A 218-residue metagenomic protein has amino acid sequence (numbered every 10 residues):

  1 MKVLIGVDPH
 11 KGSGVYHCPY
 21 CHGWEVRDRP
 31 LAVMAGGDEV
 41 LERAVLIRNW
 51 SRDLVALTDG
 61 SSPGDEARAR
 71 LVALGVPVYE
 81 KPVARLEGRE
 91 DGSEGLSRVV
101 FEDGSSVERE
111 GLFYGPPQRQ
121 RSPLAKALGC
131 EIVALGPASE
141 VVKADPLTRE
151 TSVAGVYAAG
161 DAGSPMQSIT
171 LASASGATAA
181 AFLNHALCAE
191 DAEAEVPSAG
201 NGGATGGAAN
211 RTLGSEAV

Functional and structural regions predicted by a protein language model:
V3, D8-E25, Q118-M166: FAD-site-proximal beta/loop scaffold in flavoenzymes
L4-P9, L46-N49, A69-V72, K126-C130 (+1 more regions): Short, glycine/charged-enriched secondary-structure capping and boundary segments
Y20, G36, D59-S61, D161: Cofactor-binding loop segments of dinucleotide-utilizing enzymes, especially the Rossmann-like FAD- and NAD(P)+-binding
R29-W50: Rossmann-like NAD(P)H-binding beta-loop-alpha module
L41-V45, A159-N210, G214: A conserved FAD-binding loop/helix module that cradles the flavin
S51-E140, P146, H185-V218: A Rossmann-like FAD-binding core segment of flavoenzymes
